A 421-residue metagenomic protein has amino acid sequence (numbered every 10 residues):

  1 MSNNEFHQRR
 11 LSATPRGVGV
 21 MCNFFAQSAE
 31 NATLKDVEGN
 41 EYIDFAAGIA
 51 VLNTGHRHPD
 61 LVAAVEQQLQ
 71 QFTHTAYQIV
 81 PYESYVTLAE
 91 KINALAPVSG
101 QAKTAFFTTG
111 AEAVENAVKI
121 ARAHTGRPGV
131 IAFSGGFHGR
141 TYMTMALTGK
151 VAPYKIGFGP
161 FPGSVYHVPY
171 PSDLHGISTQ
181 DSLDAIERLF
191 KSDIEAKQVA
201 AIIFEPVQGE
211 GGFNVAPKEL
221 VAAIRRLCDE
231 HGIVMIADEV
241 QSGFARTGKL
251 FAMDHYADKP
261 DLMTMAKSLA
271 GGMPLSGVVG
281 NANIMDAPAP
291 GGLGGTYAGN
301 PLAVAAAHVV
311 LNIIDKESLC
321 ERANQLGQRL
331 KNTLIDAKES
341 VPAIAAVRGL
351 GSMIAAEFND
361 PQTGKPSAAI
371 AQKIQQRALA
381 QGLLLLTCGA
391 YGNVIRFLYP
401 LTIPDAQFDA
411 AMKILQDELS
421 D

Functional and structural regions predicted by a protein language model:
M1-D421: Conserved N-terminal phosphate-binding loop of PLP-dependent enzymes in the Aspartate aminotransferase
